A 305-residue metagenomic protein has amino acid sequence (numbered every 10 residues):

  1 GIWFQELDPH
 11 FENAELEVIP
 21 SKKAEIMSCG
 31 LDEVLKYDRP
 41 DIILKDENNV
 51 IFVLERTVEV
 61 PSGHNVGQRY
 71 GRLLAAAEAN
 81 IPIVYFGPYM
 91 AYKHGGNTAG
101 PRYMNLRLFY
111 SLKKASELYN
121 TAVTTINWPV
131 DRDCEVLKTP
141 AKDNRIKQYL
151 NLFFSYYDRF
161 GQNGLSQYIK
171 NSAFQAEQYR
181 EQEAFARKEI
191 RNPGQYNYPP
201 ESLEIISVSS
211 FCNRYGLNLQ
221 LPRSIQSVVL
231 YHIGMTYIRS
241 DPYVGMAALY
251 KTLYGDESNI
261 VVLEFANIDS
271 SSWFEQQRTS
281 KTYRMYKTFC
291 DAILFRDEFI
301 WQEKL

Functional and structural regions predicted by a protein language model:
G1-D8: A short, highly charged nucleic-acid-interacting micro-segment common to nuclease and nuclease-linked defense proteins
N13-E47: Active-site metal-binding core of divalent-cation-utilizing nuclease and nuclease-like domains
I42-L44, V50-V58, L73: Conserved catalytic cores of phosphodiester-cleaving nucleases, focusing on short active-site segments
F52-V53, V60-Y70, G95-G96: Active-site-adjacent loop/helix micro-motif of nuclease/hydrolase catalytic cores
S62-G63, A91-N97, D133-L137: Short catalytic/ligand-binding loop motif for oxyanion handling, primarily in non-cytosolic enzymes, centered on
A75-N80, K114-L118: Arginine/glycine-rich "motif VI" loop of SF2 helicases in the C-terminal RecA-like domain
A77-R107: Nucleic-acid nuclease catalytic cores
Y110-L305: Non-catalytic C-terminal interaction segments of nucleic acid-processing enzymes
